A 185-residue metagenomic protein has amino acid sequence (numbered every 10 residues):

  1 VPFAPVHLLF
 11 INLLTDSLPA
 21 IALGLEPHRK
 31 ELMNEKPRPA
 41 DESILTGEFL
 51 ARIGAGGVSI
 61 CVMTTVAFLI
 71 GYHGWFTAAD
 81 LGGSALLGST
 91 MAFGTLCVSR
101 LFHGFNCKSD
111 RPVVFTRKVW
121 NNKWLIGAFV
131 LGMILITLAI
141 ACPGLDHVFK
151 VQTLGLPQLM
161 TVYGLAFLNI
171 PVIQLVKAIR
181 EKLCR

Functional and structural regions predicted by a protein language model:
V1-R185: C-terminal transmembrane helices and immediately adjacent loops/tails of multi-pass membrane transport proteins
